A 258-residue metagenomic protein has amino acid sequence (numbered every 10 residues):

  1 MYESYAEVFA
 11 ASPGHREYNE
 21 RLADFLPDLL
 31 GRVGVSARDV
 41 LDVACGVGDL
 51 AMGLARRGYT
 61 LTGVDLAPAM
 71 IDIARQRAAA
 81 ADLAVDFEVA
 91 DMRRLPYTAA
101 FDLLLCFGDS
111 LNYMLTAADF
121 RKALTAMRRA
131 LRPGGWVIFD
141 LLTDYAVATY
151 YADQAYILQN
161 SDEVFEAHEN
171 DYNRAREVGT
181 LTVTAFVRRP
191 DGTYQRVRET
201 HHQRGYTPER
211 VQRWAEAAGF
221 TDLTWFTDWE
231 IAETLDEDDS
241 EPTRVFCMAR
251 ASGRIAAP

Functional and structural regions predicted by a protein language model:
M1-R38: Conserved class I S-adenosyl-L-methionine
A44-G48: Class I SAM-dependent methyltransferase "Motif I" SAM/SAH-binding loop
D49-R94: Class I SAM-dependent methyltransferase SAM/SAH-binding core
R93-L103: A short acidic, Gly/Pro-enriched loop at the edge of an enzyme's catalytic core that lines a small-molecule cofactor
D102-A118: A short SAM/SAH-binding and catalytic strip from SAM-dependent methyltransferases
R121-P133: A short glycine-rich, Lys/Arg-flanked "PGG" loop and its adjoining helix->strand segment in the class I
I138-R213: SAM-dependent methyltransferase
H202-P258: C-terminal lobe and adjacent flexible extensions of AdoMet/dcAdoMet transferase-like proteins
